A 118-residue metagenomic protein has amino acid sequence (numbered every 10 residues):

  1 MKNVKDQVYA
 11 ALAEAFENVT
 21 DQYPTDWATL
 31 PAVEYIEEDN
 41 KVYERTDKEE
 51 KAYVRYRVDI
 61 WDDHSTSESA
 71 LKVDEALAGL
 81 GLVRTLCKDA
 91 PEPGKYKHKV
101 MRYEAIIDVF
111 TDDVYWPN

Functional and structural regions predicted by a protein language model:
M1-E44, S65: Small/polar-rich, solvent-exposed N-terminal microdomains that initiate assembly or binding
M1-Q7, E38-Y53, C87-N118: Short, charged interaction patches at domain edges and termini
E17-Q22, G81-K88: Short secondary-structure junctions
L30-A32, R55-R57, H98-V100: Broad gene-expression machinery/nucleic-acid interaction feature
P31-E34, T46-K51, L77-A78: Short amphipathic alpha-helical segments, especially helix-boundary/capping motifs
K51-W61: Short glycine-rich, basic-tinged beta-strand/loop micro-motifs
D59-V83: Mid-chain, well-packed structural core segment of small domains
